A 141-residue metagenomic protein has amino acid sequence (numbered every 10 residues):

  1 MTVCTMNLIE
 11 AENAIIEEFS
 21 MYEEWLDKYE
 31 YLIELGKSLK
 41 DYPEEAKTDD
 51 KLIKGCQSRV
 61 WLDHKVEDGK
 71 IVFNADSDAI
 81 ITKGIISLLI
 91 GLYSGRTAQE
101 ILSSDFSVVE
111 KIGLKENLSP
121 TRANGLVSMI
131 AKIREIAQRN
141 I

Functional and structural regions predicted by a protein language model:
T5-R59, V66-K70, V109-S128, K132-I141: N-terminal intrinsically disordered, cationic/polar leader segments that include organellar targeting peptides
D50-Q57, D76-S77, Q99-S104: Solvent-exposed interaction patches of small proteins and small membrane subunits
T82: Short Cys/His-based metal-binding microdomains
I85-R96: Alpha-helical support elements that line or immediately flank enzyme active sites and cofactor-binding pockets
G95-I112: Glycine-rich phosphate/pyrophosphate-binding loops and their adjacent beta-strand/loop elements at enzyme active sites
